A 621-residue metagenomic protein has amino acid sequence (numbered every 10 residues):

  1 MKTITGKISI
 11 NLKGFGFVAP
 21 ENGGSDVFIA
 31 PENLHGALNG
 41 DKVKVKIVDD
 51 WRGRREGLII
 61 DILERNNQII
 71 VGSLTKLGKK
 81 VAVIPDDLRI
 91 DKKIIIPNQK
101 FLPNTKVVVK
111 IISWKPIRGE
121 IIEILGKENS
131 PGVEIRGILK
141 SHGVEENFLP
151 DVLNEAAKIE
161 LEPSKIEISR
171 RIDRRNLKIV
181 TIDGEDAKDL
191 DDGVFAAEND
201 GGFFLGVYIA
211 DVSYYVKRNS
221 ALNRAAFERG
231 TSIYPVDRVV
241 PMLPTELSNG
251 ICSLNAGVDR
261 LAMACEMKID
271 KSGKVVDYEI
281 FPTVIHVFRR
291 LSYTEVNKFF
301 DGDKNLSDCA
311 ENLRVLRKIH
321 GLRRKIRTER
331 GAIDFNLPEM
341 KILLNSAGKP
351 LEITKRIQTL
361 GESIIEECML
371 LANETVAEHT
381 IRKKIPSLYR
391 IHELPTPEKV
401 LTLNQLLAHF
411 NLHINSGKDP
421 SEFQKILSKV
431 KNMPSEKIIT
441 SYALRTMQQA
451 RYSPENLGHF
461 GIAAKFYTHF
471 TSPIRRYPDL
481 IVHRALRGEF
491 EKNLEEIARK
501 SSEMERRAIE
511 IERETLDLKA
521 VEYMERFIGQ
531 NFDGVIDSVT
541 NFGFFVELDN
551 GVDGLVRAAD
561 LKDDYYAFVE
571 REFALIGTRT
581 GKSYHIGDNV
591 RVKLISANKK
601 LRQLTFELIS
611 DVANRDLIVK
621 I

Functional and structural regions predicted by a protein language model:
M1-I209, S213-D259, R290, A574-H585 (+2 more regions): Charge-lined substrate channels and their catalytic hotspots, especially those that engage the 3′ end of RNA
I4-T5, T375, E398, L407-I621: Structured C-terminal cores of nucleic-acid metabolism proteins
L12, L63-N66, G78, L125 (+7 more regions): A generic structural motif
A30, I117, D183, K188-P395 (+4 more regions): Feature marking long nucleic-acid-engaging regions of large polymerase/nuclease enzymes
G40, N104, I121, I182 (+5 more regions): A residue-level signal for conserved active-site and pocket-lining positions in enzyme catalytic cores
D50-W51, S113-K115, K127, V212-Y214 (+5 more regions): Conserved nucleotide-binding/hydrolysis micro-motifs of P-loop NTPases
R136, P150-N154, I172-R175, D277-F281 (+8 more regions): Short coil/turn segments at secondary-structure boundaries
R174-T181, E185-N199, L316-R330, E514-D533 (+2 more regions): Phosphate-interacting basic helix/loop segments used at nucleotide- and nucleic-acid interfaces
